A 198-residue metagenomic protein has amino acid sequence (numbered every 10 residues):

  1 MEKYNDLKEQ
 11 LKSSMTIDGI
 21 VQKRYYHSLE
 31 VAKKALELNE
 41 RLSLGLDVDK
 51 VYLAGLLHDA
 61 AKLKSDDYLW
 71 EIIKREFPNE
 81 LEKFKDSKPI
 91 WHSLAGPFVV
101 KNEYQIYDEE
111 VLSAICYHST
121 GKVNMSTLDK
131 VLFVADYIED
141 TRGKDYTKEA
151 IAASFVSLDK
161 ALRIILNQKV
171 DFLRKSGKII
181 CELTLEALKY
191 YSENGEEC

Functional and structural regions predicted by a protein language model:
E2-N5, Q168, E197: Non-catalytic terminal extensions that flank enzyme cores
K3-I20: Generic N-terminal amphipathic, Lys/Arg-enriched alpha-helix
K12-I17, R41-I164: Divalent metal-dependent catalytic cores for phosphoryl transfer on phosphate-bearing substrates
K23-Y25: A short, charge-rich alpha-helical start-of-domain segment used by transcription regulators
D171-C198: Charged phosphate-binding loop/patch that engages nucleotide di/tri-phosphates or the phosphate backbone of nucleic
